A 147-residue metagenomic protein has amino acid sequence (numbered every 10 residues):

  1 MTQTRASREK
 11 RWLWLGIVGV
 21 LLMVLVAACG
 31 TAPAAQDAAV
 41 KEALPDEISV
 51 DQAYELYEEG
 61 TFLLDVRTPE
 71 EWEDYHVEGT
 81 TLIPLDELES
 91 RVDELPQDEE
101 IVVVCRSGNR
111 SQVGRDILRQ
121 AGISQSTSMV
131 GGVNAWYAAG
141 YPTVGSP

Functional and structural regions predicted by a protein language model:
T2-E59, E70-E100, N109-P147: Rhodanese-like catalytic fold shared by cysteine-dependent sulfurtransferases and DSP/PTP-type phosphatases
L63-D65: Structural scaffold elements adjacent to functional motifs in cytosolic proteins
V104: Short, surface-exposed ligand- or partner-binding patches at beta-edge/loop junctions that are enriched in aromatics
